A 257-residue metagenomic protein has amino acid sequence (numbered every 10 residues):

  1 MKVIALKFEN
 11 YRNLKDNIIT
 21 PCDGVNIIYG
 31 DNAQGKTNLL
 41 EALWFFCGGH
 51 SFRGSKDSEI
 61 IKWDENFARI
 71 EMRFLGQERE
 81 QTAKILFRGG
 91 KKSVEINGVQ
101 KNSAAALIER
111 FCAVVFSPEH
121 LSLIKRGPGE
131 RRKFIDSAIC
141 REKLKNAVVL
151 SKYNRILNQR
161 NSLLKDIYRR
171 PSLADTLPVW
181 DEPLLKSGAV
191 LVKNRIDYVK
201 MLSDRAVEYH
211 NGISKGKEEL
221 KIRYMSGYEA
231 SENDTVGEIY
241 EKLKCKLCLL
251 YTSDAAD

Functional and structural regions predicted by a protein language model:
M1-F45: Pre-Walker A-like glycine/lysine-rich segment at the N-terminus of P-loop NTPase domains
N17-I19, R79-A83, L220: Short beta-strand segments
C47-E130, I139-N146, R205-E208: Nucleotide-state sensing region of NTPase/ATPase domains
S122-S214: An accessory alpha-helical subdomain
R223-G227: Short loop/turn motifs enriched for small/polar and acidic residues
E229-T235: Small-residue-rich helix-loop
V236-L249: Active-site loop ensemble at the mouth of alpha/beta enzyme cores that anchors a bound cofactor
Y251-D257: Conserved small/polar residues in nucleotide/adenosyl-binding loops
